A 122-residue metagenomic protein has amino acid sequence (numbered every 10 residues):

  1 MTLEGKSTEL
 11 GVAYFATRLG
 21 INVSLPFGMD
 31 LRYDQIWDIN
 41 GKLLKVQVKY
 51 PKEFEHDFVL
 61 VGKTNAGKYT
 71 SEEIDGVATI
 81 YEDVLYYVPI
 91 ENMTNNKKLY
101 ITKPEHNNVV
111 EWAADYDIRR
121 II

Functional and structural regions predicted by a protein language model:
M1-L31, I36-I122: Mixed-charge (Asp/Glu-Lys/Arg
